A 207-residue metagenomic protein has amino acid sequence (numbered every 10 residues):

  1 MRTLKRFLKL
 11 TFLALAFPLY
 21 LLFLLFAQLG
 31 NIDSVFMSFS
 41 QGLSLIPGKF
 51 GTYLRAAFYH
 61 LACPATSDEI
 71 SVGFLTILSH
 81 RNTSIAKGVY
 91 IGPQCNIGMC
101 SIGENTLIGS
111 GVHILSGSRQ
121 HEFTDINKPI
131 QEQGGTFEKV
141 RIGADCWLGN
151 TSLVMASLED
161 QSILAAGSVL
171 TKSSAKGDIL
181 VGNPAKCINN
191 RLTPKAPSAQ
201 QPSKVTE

Functional and structural regions predicted by a protein language model:
M1-P64, H121, N127, D145 (+1 more regions): Terminal amphipathic alpha-helical/low-complexity segments used for targeting or macromolecular assembly
I46-A57, T76-A86, Y90-L158, N183-P184 (+1 more regions): Flexible, glycine/small-residue-enriched loop-and-beta-strand segment within the central core of proteins
L115, A165, T171-K172, I188-N190: Conserved acidic donor-binding loop of glycosyltransferase catalytic domains
N150-I163, S168-K172: Beta-rich strand-turn-strand
L180: Conserved active-site beta-strand element of glycosyltransferases/polysaccharide synthases
